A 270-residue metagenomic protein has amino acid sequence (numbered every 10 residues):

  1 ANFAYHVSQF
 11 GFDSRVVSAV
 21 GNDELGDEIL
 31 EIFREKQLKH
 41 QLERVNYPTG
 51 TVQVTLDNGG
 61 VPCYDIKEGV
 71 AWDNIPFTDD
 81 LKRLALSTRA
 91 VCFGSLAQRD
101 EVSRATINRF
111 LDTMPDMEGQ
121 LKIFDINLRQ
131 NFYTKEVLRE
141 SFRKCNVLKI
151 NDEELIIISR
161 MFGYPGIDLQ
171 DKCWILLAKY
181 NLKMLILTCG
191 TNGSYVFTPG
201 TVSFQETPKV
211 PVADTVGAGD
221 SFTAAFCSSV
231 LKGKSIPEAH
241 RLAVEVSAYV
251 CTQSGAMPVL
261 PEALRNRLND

Functional and structural regions predicted by a protein language model:
N2-D13, L56, S229-G233: Alpha-helix C-terminal capping segments
D13-S95, D112, D116, N266-D270: Conserved N-terminal subdomain of the carbohydrate kinase-like
D65, I158-S159, V250: Residues that scaffold the ATP/ADP-binding catalytic core of kinase and kinase-like folds
R83-L84, E140-S141, A178: Structural alpha-helical scaffold elements that stabilize or flank donor/cofactor-binding regions in carbohydrate
A90, G94-D171, G193: Conserved beta-alpha-beta core of the PfkB/ribokinase-like small-molecule kinase fold
F162, G166-D270: Conserved phosphate-binding/catalytic region of the ribokinase-like
